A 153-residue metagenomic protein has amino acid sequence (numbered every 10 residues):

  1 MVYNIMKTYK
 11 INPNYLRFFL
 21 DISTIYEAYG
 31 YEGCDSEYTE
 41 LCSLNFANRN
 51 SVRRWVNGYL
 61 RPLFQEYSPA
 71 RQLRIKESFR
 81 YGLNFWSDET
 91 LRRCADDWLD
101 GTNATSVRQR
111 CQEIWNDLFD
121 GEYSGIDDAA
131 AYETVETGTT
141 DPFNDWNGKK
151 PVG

Functional and structural regions predicted by a protein language model:
M1-K7, Y59-Q65, A95-D100: Charged, low-complexity surface segments at secondary-structure and domain boundaries
V2-N57, P142: Short terminal alpha-helical segments
R17-A28, G58, S78-Y81, Q112-D120: Short, hydrophobic/amphipathic alpha-helical patches that form generic packing surfaces within helical domains
A28-C34, S68, Q72, S87 (+2 more regions): Residue-level signal for secondary-structure boundary elements
T39, L44, G58-P62, R92 (+1 more regions): N-terminal, charged low-complexity regulatory/assembly segments
A47-W55, A70, R74, T102-Q109: Alpha-helix boundary/N-cap detector
L60-F85: Mature extracytoplasmic domains of secretory-pathway proteins
W86-G153: Amphipathic alpha-helical binding modules
